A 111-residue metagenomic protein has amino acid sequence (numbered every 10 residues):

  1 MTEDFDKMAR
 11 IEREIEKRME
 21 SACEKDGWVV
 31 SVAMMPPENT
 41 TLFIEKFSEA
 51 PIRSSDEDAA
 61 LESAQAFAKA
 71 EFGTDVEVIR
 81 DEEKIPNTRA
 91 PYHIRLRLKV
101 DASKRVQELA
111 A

Functional and structural regions predicted by a protein language model:
M1-E3, R10, S103-A111: Short intrinsically disordered terminal tails
T2-E14, P51, S55-S63, R89: Alpha-helix boundary/N-cap detector
T2-V32: N-proximal, solvent-exposed amphipathic alpha-helical segments enriched in charged/polar residues
I15, M19, V30-V32, L42-I44 (+5 more regions): Hydrophobic beta-strand residues in large extracellular and virion-surface proteins
V29-S55, R89-P91: Short glycine-rich, basic-tinged beta-strand/loop micro-motifs
E49-I85: Short, hydrophobic/π-rich interface segment
I85-E108: C-terminal edge-of-domain segments
